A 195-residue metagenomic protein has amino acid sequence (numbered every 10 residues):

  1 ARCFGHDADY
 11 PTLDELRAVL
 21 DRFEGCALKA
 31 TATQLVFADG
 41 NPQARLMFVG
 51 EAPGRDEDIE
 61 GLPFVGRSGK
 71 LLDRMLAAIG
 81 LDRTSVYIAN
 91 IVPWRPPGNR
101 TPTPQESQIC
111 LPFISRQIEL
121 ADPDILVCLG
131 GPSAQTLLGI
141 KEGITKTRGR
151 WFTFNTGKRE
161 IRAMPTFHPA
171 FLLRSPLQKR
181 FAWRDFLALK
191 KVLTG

Functional and structural regions predicted by a protein language model:
A1-G195: A polyanion-binding, active-site-adjacent surface
